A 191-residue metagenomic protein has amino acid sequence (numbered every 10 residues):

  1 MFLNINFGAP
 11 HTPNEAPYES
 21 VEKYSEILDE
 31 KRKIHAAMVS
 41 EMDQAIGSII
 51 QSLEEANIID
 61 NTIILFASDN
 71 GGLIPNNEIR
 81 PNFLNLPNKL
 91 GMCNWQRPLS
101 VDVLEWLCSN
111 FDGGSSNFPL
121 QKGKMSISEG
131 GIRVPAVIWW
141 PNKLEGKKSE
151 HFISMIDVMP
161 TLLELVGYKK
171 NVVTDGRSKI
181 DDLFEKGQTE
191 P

Functional and structural regions predicted by a protein language model:
M1-I34, L73-N82: Active-site His/acidic residue clusters
M1-L3, I58-I64, V134, T189-P191: Loop/turn elements at helix/coil->beta-strand transitions in domains of secreted/extracellular proteins
G8-T12, Q44-A45, N70-L73, I127 (+1 more regions): Solvent-exposed loop/turn segments at secondary-structure junctions within structured extracellular/periplasmic domains
A9, I50-L53, N57, G71-E78 (+3 more regions): A generic secondary-structure signal for well-formed alpha-helical elements
D29, K33-S40, S149-I153, V173: Soluble non-cytosolic domains of exported or imported proteins
E41-P81, W95-P98: Metal-dependent active-site segment of extracytoplasmic phospho-/sulfohydrolases and closely related
N76-G114: Charged, glycine/proline-rich intrinsically disordered loops and linkers
P98-E129, W139, K143-P191: C-terminal cap/loop subdomain of S1 sulfatases and analogous C-terminal strand-loop tails that border
